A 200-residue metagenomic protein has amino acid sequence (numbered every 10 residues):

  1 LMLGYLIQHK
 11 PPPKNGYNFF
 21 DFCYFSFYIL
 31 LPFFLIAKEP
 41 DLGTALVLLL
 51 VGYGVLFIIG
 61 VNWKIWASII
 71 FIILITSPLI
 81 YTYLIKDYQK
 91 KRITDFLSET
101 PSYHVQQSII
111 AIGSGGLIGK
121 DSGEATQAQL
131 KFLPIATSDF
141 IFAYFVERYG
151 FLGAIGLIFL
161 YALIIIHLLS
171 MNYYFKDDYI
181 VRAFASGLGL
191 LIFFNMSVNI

Functional and structural regions predicted by a protein language model:
L1-H104, G113, A143-I200: Hydrophobic alpha-helical transmembrane segments of multi-pass inner membrane proteins, especially in bacterial systems
D95-S138, Y149-G153: TM-adjacent membrane-interface loops and short helices in multi-pass inner/ER membrane proteins
